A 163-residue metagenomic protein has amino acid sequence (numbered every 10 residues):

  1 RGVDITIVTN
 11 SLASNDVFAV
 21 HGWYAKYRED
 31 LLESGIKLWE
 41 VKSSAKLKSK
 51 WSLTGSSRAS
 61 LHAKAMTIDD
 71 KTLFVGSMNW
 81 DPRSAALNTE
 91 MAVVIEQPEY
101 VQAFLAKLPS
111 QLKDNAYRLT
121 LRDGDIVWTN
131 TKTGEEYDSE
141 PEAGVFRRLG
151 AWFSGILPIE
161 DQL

Functional and structural regions predicted by a protein language model:
R1-L163: PLD/PLD-like phosphodiesterase catalytic module centered on the HKD motif
